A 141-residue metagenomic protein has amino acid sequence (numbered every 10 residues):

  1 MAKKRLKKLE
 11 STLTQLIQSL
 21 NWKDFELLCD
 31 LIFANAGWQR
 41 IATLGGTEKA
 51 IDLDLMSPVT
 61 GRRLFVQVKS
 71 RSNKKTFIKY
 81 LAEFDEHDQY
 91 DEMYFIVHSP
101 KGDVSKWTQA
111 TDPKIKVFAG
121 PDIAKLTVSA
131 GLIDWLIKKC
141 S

Functional and structural regions predicted by a protein language model:
M1-S141: Mixed-charge (Asp/Glu-Lys/Arg
